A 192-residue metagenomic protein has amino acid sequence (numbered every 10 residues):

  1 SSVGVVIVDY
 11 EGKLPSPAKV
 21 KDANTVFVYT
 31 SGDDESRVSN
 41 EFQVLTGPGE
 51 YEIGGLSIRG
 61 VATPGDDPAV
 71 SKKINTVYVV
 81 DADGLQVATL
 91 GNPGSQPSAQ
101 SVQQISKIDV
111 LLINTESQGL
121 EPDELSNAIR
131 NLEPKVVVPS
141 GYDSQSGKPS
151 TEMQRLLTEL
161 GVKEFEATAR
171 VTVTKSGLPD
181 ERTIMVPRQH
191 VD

Functional and structural regions predicted by a protein language model:
S1-P48, R59, P64-N75, P93-Q104: Pre-active-site segment of Zn-dependent metallo-hydrolases
S1-V5, Y51-R59, V79-V87, G177-I184: Beta-strand-turn-beta hairpins that frame and shape the catalytic cleft of phosphate-ester-processing enzymes
A23-T25, I108-D109, E181: Short, well-ordered alpha-helix to beta-strand connector turns
T25-S31, L112-N114, K135-D143: Short internal beta-strands
G32, S36-E41, L45-G47, N127-A128 (+2 more regions): Ligand-binding grooves and catalytic loops that recognize ribose/phosphate and carbohydrate rings, and esterified lipid
D66, S117, D143-G147: Short histidine/acidic/glycine/proline-rich micro-motifs that form metal- and phosphate-coordinating active-site loops
D67-L132: Active-site-proximal loop/helix segments of hydrolase catalytic cores
S71-K72, V136-D192: Binuclear metal-ion centers of metallo-dependent hydrolases, dominated by the metallo-beta-lactamase
